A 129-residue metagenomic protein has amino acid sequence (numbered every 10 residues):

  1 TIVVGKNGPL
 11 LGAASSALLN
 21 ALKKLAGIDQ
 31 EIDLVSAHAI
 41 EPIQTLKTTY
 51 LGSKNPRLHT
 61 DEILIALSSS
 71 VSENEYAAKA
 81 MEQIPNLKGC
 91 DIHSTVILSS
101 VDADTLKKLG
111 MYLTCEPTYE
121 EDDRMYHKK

Functional and structural regions predicted by a protein language model:
T1-N7: Active-site and channel-lining beta-strand-loop segments that bind or position nucleotide-derived/phosphorylated
V3, G12-A13, I43-T48: Short acidic/glycine-rich loop or secondary-structure boundary segments that cap or lie
N7-G8, I40: Acidic/polar N-terminal loop/beta-strand segments that form early-domain functional surfaces
G8-A26: A short, polar/charged loop-to-alpha-helix boundary motif
I32-K129: C-terminal binding/interaction regions
